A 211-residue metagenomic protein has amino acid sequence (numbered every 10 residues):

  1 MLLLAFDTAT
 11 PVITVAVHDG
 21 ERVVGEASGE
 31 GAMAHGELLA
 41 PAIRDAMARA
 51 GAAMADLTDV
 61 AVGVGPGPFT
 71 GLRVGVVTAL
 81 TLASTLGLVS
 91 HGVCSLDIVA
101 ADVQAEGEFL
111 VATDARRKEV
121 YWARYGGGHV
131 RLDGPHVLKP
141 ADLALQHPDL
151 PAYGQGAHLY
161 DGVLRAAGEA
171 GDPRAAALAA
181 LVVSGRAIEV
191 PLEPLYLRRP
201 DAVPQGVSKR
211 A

Functional and structural regions predicted by a protein language model:
M1-P66: N-terminal beta-alpha supersecondary unit
R22, A34, L88-R174, E189-P191 (+1 more regions): Surface "functional belts" at beta-alpha junctions
E30-L38, F69, R73, V77 (+2 more regions): Residues at secondary-structure transition points
E37, P41, D45-A48, C94 (+3 more regions): Short, contiguous clusters of charged residues that form electrostatic/catalytic patches at enzyme active sites, used
A46-A50, T85, V103, R174-G185: Stable alpha-helical structural segments in soluble proteins, enriched in small hydrophobic residues
A48-D56, A83-V93, Q104: Phosphate-handling active-site elements
A61-V89: DPxDG-like acidic metal-binding loop motif
